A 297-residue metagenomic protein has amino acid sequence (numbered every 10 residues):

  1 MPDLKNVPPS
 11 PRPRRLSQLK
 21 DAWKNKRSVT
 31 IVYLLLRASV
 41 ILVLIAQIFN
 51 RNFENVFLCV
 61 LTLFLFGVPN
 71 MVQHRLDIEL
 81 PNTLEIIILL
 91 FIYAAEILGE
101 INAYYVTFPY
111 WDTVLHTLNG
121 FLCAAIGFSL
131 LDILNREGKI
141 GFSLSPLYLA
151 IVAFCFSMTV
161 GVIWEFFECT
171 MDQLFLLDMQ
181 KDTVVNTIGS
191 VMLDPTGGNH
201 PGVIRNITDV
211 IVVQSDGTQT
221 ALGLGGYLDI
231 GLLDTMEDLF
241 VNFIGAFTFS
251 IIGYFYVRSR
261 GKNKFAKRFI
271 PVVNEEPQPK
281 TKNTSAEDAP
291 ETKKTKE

Functional and structural regions predicted by a protein language model:
M1-K26: Short, Lys/Arg-rich, polar N-terminal cytosolic tail immediately upstream of the first transmembrane signal-anchor
I48-F53, R75-I78, I101-W111: Membrane-interface helix caps and helix-loop-helix hairpins in membrane proteins
N50-L63: Structural signature of hydrophobic alpha-helical transmembrane segments
F66-N70, F91-E96, A153, S157-W164 (+1 more regions): Alpha-helical transmembrane segments of multi-pass membrane proteins
V72-T83, K139-L144: Membrane-interface helix-boundary motifs at transmembrane edges
E79-L90, T113-L115: Cytoplasmic-side transmembrane-helix entry/capping segments in multi-pass membrane proteins
I101-D112, V162, F166-F249: Interfacial helix-loop-helix junctions of multi-pass membrane proteins
N263-D288: Short, highly charged, low-complexity non-transmembrane loops/tails of multi-pass membrane proteins
